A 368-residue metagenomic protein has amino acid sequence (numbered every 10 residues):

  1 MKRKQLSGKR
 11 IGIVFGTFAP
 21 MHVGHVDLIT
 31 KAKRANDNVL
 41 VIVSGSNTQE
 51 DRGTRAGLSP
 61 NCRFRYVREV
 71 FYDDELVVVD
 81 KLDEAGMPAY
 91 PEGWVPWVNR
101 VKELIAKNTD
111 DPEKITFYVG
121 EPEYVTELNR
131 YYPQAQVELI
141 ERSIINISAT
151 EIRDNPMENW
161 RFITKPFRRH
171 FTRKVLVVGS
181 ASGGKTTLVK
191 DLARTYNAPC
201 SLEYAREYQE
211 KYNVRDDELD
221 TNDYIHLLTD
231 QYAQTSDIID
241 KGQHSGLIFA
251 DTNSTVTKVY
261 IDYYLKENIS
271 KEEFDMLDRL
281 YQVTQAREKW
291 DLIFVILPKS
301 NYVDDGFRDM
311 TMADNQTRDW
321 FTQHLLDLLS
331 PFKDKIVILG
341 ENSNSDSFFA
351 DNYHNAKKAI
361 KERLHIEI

Functional and structural regions predicted by a protein language model:
M1-R173: Nucleotidyltransferase catalytic core that binds NTPs
G57-D73, E218-G246: Short, structured active-site "lid" loops
I152, Y264-D327, P331-S347: A glycine- and Lys/Arg-enriched "phosphate-lid" helix/loop adjacent to the NTP-binding pocket of small-molecule kinases
N155-V175, P331-I368: Charged phosphate-binding loop/patch that engages nucleotide di/tri-phosphates or the phosphate backbone of nucleic
A181: The conserved Walker
G184: Conserved glycine(s) of the Walker
K190, R194-S236: Conserved substrate/cofactor phosphate-moiety recognition/catalytic segment in nucleotide-dependent phosphotransferases
H226-E288: Glycine-rich phosphate-binding loop used to anchor ATP phosphates in small-molecule kinases, encompassing both
